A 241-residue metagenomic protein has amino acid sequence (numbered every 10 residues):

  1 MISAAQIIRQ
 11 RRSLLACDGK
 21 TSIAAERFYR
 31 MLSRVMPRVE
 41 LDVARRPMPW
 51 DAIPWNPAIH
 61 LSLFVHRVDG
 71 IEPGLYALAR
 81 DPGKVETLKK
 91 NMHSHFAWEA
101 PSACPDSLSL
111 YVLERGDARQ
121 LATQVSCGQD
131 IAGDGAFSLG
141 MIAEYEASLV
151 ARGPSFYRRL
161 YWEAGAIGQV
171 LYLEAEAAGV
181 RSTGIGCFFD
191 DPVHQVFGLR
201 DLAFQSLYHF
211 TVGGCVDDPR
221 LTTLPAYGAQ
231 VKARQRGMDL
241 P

Functional and structural regions predicted by a protein language model:
M1-P241: Acidic, surface-exposed loops and disordered segments
